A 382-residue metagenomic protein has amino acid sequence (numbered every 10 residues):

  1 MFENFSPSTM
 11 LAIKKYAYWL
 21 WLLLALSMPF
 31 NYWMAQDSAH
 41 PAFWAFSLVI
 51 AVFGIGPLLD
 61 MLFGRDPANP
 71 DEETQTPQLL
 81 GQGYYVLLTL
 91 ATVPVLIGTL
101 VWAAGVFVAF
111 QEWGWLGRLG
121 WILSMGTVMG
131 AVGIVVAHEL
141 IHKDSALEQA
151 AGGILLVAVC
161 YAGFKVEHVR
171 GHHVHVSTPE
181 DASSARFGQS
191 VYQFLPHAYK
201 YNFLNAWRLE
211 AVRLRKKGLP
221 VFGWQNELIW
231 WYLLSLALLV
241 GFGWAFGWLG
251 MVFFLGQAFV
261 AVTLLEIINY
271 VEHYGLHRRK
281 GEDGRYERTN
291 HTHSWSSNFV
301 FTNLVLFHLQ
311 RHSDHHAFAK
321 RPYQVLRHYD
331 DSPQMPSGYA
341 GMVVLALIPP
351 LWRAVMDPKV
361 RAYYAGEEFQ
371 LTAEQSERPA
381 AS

Functional and structural regions predicted by a protein language model:
F2-L24, M34, S145-E148, G152-G153 (+4 more regions): Cytosolic/stromal cytosol-facing helical appendages immediately following the last transmembrane segment
T9-M61, Q82-V108, L116-G130, W224-I267 (+1 more regions): Alpha-helical bilayer-embedded segments of polytopic membrane proteins, i.e., transmembrane/intramembrane helices
L23-S27, G64-A68, E139: Short, compositionally biased low-complexity segments
G56-D66, A131-A137, A162-K165, L264-H273: Juxtamembrane membrane-interface segments at transmembrane alpha-helix termini
M61-Q78, H277: Membrane-helix interface/capping segments
R65, F242-W244, E367: Intrinsically disordered, low-complexity regions
D66-N69, G105-A109, I141, G275 (+1 more regions): Juxtamembrane transmembrane-helix termini
D71-P196: Intramembrane catalytic core of multi-pass membrane enzymes that act on lipidic substrates
